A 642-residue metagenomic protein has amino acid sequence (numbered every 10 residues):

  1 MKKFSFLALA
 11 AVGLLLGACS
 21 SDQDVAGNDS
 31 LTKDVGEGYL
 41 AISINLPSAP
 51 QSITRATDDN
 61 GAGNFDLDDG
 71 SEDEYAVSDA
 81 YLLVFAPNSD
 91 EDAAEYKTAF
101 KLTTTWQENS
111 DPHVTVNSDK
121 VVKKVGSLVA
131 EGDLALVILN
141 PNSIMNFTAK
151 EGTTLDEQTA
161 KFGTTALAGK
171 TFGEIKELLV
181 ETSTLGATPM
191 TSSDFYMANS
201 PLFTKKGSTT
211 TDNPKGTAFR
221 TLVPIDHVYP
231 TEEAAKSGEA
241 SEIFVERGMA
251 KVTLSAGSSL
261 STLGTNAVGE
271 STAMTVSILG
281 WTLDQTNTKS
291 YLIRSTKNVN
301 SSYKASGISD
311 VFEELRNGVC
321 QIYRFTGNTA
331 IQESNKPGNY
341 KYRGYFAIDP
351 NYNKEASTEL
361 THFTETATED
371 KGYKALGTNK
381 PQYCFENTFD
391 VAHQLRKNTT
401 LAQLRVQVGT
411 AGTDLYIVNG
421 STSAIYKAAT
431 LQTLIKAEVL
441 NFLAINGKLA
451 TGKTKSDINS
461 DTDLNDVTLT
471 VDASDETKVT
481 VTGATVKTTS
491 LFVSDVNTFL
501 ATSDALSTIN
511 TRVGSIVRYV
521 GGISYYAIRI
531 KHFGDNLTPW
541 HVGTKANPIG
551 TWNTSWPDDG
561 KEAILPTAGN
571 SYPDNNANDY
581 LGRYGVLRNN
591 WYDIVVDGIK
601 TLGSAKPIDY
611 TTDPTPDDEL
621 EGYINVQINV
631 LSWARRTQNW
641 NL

Functional and structural regions predicted by a protein language model:
K2-L642: Sec-type signal peptide cleavage vicinity
